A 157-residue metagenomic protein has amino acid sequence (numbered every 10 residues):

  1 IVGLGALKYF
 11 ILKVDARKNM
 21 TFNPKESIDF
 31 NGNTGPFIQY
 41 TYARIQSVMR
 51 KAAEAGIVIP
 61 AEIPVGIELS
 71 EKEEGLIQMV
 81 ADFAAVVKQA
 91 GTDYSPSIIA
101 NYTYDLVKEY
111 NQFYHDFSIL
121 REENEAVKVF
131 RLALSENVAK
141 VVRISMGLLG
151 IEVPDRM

Functional and structural regions predicted by a protein language model:
I1-M157: Non-catalytic interaction-recognition regions
